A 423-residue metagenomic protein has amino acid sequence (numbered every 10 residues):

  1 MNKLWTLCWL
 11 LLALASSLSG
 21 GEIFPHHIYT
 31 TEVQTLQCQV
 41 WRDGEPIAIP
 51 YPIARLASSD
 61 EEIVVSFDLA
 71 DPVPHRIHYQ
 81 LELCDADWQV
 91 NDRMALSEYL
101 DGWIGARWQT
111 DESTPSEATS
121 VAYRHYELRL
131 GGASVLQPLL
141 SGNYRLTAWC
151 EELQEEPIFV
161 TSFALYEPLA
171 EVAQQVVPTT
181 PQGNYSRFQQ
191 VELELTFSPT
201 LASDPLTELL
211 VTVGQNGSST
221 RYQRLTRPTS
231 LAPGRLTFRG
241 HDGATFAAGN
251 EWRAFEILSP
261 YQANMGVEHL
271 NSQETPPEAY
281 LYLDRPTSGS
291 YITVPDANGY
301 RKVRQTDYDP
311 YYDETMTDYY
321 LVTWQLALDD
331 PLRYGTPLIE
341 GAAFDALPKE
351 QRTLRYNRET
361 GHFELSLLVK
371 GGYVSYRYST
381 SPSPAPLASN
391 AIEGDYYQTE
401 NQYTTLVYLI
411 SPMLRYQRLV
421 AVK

Functional and structural regions predicted by a protein language model:
G21-S58, E167-Q182, A297-Y311: Short, compositionally biased P/S/T/A/G/V-rich stretches that sit at domain boundaries
T31-D85, N184-F197, Y311-W324: Contiguous beta-strand segments within globular domains
W88, S134, C150-I158, P260-G266 (+1 more regions): Short acidic/polar inter-strand loop motif in beta-rich domains
D101-Y126, T220-T226, T323-G371, S383-S411: Aromatic-rich carbohydrate-binding modules that target alpha-glucans
A122-L136, S141-L146, E151: Ligand-binding face of N-terminal immunoglobulin V-set domains in extracellular IgSF glycoproteins
L165-F188, Y396-V420: Low-complexity, Pro/Ser/Thr- and charge-rich linker/hinge segments at domain boundaries
A202-S290: Long, internal scaffold/assembly segments composed of regular secondary structure
Y282-R333, L419, K423: Basic K/R-rich, polyanion-interacting modules in nucleoproteins and related proteins
